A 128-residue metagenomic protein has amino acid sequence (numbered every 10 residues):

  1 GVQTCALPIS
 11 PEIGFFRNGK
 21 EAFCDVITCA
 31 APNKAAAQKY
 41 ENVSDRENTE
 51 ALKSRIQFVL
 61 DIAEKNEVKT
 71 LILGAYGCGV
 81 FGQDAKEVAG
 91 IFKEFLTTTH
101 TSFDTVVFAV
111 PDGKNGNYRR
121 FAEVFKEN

Functional and structural regions predicted by a protein language model:
V2-L7: Short, small-residue-biased leader/transition segments that mark boundaries at the very start of proteins
P8-V68: A mid-sequence, solvent-exposed acidic-amphipathic segment
F23-C24, C29-P32, A37, E50 (+2 more regions): Divalent-metal-activated hydrolytic enzyme cores
A63-K65, G79-G82: Glycine/proline-rich loop-helix segments at beta-alpha junctions forming the active-site rim of enzyme cores
V68-T70, F103: A general structural motif
T70-V80: Glycine-rich anion-binding loop/nest that anchors nucleotide
